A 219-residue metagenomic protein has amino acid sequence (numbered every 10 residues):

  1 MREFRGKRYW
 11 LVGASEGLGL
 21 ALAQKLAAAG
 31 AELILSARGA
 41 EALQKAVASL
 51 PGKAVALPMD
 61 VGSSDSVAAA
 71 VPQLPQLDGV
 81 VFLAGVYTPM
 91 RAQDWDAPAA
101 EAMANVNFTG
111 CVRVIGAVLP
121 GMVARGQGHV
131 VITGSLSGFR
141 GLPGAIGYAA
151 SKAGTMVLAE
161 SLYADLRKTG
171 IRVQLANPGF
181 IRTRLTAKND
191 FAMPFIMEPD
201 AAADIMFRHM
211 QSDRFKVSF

Functional and structural regions predicted by a protein language model:
S15-E16: Conserved glycine-rich cofactor-binding loop
A29-A46: Conserved glycine-rich Rossmann-like NAD(P)H-binding loop of the short-chain dehydrogenase/reductase
L50-D65: Rossmann-fold cofactor-recognition segment
R91-A104: Substrate-binding pocket helix/loop in short-chain dehydrogenase/reductase
I115, S151: Active-site helix of classical SDR
S135: Residue(s) in the substrate-gating loop at a strand-loop-helix junction that position the organic substrate next
L175, F191-F219: C-terminal helical subdomain
